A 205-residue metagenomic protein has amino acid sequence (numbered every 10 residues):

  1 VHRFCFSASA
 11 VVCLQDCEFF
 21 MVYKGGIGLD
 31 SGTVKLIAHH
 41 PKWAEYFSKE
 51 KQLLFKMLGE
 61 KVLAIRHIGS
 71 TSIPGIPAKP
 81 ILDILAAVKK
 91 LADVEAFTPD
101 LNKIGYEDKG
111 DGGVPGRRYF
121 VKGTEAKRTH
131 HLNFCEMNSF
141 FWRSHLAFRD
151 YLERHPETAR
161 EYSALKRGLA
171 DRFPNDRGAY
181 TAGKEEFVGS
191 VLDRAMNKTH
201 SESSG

Functional and structural regions predicted by a protein language model:
V1, V11-V12, M21: Short hydrophobic transmembrane-like helices used for membrane targeting/insertion
V22-R66, G189: Helical scaffold of the NTase/Pol beta-like nucleotidyltransferase catalytic core
V34-K42, A86, F148-L152: Short histidine-centered catalytic/ligand-binding loop motif
L53-E95: Active-site nucleotide-donor binding segment shared across nucleotidyl transfer reactions
A96-I104: Short amphipathic alpha-helices in soluble, non-transmembrane regions that often serve as interface/regulatory elements
G105-F140: Conserved catalytic core of two-metal-ion nucleotidyltransferases
F140-G205: Catalytic cores of NTP-dependent nucleotidyl/adenyl transfer enzymes across multiple folds
